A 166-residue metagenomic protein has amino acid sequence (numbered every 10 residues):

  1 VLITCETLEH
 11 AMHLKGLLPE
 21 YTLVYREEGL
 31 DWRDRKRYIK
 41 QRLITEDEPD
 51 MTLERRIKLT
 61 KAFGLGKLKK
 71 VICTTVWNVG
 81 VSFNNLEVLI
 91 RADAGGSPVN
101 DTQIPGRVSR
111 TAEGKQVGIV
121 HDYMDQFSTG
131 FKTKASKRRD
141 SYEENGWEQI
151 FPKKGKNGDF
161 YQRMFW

Functional and structural regions predicted by a protein language model:
V1-L18, Y142: Conserved strand-helix element at the start of the C-terminal RecA-like helicase core
L2-T4, L23, I90: Conserved beta-strand elements of the Class I
E6, E28, T75, K154-G155: Proline- and acidic/polar-enriched loop/turn elements at helix boundaries
T7, L18-L30, E46: Histidine/lysine/aspartate-rich catalytic loop segments that bind and position anionic ligands
G16-T22, L68, N85: Short glycine/proline-enriched coil/turn segments at helix->beta-strand junctions
L18-V24, R37-Q41, E148: Active-site regions of enzymes building and remodeling cell-envelope glycoconjugates
G29-E144: Conserved RecA-like P-loop NTPase helicase motor core
W147-W166: Long, largely alpha-helical accessory region at the distal end of helicase-like NTP-driven motors
